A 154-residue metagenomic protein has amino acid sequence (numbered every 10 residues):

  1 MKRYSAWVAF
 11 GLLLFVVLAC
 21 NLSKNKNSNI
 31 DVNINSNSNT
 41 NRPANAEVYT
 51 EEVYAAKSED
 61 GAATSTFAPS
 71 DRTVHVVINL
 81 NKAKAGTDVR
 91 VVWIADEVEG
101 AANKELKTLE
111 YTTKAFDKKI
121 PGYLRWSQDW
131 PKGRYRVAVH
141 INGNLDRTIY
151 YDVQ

Functional and structural regions predicted by a protein language model:
M1-V8: Bacterial N-terminal signal peptides that target proteins for export
V16-A19: C-terminal motif of bacterial Sec signal peptides marking the signal peptidase cleavage site
N21-K24: Bacterial signal peptide processing site
N27-E47: N-terminal, intrinsically disordered, polar/charged segments of Gram-positive cell-envelope systems that serve as
P43-K132, H140-Y150: Contiguous segments within soluble domain cores/interaction surfaces
